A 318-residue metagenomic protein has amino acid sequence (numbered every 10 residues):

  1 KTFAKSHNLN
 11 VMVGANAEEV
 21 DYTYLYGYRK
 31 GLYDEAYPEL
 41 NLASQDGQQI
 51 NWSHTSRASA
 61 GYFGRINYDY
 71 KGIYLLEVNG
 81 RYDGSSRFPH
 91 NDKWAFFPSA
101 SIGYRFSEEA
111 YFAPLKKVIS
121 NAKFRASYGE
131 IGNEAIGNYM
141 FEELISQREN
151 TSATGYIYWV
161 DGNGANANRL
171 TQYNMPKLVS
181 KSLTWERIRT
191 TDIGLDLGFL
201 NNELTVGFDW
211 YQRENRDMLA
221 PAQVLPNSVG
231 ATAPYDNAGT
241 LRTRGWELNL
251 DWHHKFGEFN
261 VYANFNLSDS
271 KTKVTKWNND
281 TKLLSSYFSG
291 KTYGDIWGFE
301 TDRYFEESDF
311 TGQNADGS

Functional and structural regions predicted by a protein language model:
K1, T311-S318: Short, intrinsically disordered, charge-balanced linker/junction segments flanking boundaries in proteins
K1-E300: Extracellular/periplasmic, surface-exposed regions of secreted and cell-surface proteins
L183, E307-G312: Tryptophan-centric aromatic hotspots in well-structured domains and transmembrane helices
V274, D302-S308, S318: C-terminal beta-barrel architecture of Gram-negative outer-membrane proteins
